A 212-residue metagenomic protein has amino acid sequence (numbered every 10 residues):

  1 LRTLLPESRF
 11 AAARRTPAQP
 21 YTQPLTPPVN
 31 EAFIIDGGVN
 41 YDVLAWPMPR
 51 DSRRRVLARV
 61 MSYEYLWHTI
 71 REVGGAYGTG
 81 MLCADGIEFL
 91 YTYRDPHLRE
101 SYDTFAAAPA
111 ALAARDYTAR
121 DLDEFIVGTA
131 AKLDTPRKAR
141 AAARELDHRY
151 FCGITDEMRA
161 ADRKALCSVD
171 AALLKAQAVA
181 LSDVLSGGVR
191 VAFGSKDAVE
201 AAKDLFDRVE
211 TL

Functional and structural regions predicted by a protein language model:
L1-R2, S186: Non-catalytic, conformational "gating/processing" segments within enzyme and secreted inhibitor domains
R2-A12, A107-D116, R208-T211: A common structural junction motif
P6, P17, V29, G37 (+4 more regions): A general marker of short, structured functional hotspots
P6-E72, T211-L212: His/Glu-based metal-binding/catalytic segments typifying zinc-dependent metallopeptidases
E7-R14, R159-R163, C167, A176: C-terminal structured domain segments
N30-A32, L66-W67, A76-G80, K175-L181: Generic recognition of flexible, low-complexity loop/linker segments
V39-R55, L66-A171, S186-G194: M16 family metallopeptidases and their MPP-like homologs
S168-L212: In a subset of proteins, long, contiguous C-terminal domains/tails are tracked
